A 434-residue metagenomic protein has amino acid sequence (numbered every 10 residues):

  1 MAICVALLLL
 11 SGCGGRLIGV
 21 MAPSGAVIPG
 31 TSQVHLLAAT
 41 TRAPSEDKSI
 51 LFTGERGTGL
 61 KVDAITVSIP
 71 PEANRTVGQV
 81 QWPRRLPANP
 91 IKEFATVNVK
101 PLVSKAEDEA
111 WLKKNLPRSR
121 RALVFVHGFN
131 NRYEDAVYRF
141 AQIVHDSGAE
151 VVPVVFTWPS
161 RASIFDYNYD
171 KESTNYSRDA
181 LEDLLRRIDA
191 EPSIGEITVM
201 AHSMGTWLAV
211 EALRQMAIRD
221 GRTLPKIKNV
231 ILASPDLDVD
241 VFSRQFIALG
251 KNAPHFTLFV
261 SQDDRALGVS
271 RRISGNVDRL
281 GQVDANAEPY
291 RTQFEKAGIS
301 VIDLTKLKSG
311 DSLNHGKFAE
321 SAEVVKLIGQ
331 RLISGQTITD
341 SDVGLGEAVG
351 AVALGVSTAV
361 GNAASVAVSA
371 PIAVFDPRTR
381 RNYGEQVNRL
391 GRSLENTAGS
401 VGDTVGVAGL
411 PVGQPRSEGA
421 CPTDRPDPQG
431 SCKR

Functional and structural regions predicted by a protein language model:
M1-A2: Bacterial N-terminal signal peptides that target proteins for export
L9-G12: C-terminal motif of bacterial Sec signal peptides marking the signal peptidase cleavage site
G14, I18-N98, E109-L112, L116-R118 (+6 more regions): Lipolytic serine-hydrolase domain surface
R121: Alpha/beta-hydrolase fold active-site loops
V124-G128, H202, S234: The conserved beta1-alpha1 loop
N131-A136: Short substrate-entry loop that stabilizes the transition state in hydrolases
L181, A201-G205, A209: Gly/Ala-rich beta-loop-alpha elbow adjacent to hydrolase catalytic centers
G350-R434: Compositionally biased, proline/threonine/alanine/serine-rich low-complexity intrinsically disordered stretches
